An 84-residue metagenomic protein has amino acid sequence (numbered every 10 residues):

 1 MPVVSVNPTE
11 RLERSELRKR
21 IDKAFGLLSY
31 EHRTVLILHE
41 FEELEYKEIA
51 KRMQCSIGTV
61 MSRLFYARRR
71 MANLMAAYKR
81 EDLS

Functional and structural regions predicted by a protein language model:
M1-R14, R18, E45: Internal acidic/polar
S15-K23, L27, K47, K51-Q54 (+1 more regions): C-terminal edge and immediately downstream basic/flexible tail or linker adjoining helix-turn-helix-like DNA-binding
Y30, E40-F41, R80: Short, conserved catalytic or interaction motifs in soluble domains
V35-H39: A short pre-motif secondary-structure segment
K47, G58-M61: Residues within helix-turn-helix
T59, Y66, R70: Residues in the helix-turn-helix
